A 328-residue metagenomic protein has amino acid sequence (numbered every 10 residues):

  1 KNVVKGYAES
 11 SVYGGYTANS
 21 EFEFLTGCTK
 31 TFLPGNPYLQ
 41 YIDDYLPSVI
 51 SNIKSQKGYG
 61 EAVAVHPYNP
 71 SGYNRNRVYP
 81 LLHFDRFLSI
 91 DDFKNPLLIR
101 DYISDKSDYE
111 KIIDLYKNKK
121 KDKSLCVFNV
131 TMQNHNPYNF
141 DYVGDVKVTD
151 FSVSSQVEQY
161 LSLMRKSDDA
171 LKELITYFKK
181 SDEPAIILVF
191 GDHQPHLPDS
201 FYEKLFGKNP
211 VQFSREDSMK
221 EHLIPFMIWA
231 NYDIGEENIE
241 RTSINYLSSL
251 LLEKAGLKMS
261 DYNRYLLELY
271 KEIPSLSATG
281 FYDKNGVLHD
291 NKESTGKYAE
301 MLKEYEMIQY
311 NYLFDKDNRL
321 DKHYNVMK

Functional and structural regions predicted by a protein language model:
K1-K328: Solvent-exposed soluble domains appended to multi-pass membrane proteins
